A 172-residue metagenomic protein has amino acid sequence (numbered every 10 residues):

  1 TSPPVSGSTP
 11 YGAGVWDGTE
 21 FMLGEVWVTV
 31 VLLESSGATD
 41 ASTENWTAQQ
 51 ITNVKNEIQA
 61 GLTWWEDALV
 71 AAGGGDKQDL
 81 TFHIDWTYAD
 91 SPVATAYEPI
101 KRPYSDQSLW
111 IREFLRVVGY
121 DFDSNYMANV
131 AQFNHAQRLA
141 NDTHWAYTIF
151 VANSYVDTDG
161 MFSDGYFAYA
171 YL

Functional and structural regions predicted by a protein language model:
S2-W145, V151-D159: Propeptide-to-catalytic entry region of secreted or membrane-anchored zinc metalloproteases
A152-L172: Active-site scaffold of zinc-dependent metalloenzymes
